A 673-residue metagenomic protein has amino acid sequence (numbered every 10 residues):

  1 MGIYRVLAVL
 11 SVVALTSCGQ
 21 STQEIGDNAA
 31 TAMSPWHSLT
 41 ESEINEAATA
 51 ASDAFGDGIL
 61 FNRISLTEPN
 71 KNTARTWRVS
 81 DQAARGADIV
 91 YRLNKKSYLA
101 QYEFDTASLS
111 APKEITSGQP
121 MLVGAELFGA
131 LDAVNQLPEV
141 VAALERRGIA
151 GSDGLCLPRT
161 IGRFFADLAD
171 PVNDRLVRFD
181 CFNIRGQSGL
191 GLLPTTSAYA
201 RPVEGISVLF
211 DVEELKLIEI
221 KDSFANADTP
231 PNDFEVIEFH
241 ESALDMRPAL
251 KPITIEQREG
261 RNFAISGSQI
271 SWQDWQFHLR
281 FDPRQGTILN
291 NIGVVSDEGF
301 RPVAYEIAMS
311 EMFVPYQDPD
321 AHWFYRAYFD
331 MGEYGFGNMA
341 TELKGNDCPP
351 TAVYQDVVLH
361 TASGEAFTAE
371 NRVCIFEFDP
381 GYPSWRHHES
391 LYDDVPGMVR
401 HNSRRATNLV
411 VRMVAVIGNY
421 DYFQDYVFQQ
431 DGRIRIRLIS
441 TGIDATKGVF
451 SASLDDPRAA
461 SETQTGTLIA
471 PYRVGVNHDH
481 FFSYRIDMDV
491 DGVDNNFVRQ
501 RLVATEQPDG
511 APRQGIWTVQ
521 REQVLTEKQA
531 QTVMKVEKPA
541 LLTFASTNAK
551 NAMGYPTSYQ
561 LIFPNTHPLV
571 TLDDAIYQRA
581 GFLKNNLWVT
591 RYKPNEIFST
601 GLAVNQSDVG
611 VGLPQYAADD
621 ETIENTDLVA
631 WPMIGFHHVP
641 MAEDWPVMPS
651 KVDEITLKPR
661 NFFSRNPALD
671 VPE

Functional and structural regions predicted by a protein language model:
G2-V9: Sec-dependent signal peptide recognition, specifically the positively charged N-region followed immediately by
S11-V12, D174, T341, F367: Residue-level signal for mature regions of secreted extracellular proteins and peptides
L15-S17: C-terminal motif of bacterial Sec signal peptides marking the signal peptidase cleavage site
G19-S21: Bacterial signal peptide processing site
I25-S52, D228-P248: N-terminal pre-domain segments of enzymes
S34-R75, L122-A166: Short, non-transmembrane alpha-helical segments in secretory-pathway proteins
F55-T106, G151-V212, Q273-W275: Exposed beta-strand-loop-beta-strand "reactive/processing" segments of non-cytosolic proteins
F104-L122, E145, I184-T287, N291-R433 (+3 more regions): Extended effector regions of multi-domain proteins
